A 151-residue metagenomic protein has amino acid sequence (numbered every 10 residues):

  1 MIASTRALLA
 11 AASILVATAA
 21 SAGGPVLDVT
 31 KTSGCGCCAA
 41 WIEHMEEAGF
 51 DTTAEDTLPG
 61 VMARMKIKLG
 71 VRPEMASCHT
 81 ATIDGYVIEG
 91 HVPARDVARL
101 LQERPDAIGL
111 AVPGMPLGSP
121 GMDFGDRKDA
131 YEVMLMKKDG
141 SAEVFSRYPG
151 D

Functional and structural regions predicted by a protein language model:
M1-L9: Bacterial N-terminal signal peptides that target proteins for export
A10-S13, T57: Short glycine/proline-centered loop/turn elements that form peptide/ligand docking sites
A17-A19: N-terminal signal peptide c-region/cleavage motif recognized by signal peptidases
A22-A48: Local sequence-structure signature of Cys/Sec-based thiol-disulfide redox active-site neighborhoods
T30-T32, E55-T57, H91, P113-M115: Active-site-proximal beta-strand/loop segments in catalytic clefts of secreted hydrolases
G36, V61, S119: Flexible, glycine-rich phosphate/dinucleotide-binding loops and adjacent beta-alpha linkers at cofactor/substrate
A39-E89: N-terminal, post-signal-peptide region of Sec/Tat-exported proteins
I67-D151: Thiol/selenol-based redox catalytic cores and closely related redox-interacting motifs
